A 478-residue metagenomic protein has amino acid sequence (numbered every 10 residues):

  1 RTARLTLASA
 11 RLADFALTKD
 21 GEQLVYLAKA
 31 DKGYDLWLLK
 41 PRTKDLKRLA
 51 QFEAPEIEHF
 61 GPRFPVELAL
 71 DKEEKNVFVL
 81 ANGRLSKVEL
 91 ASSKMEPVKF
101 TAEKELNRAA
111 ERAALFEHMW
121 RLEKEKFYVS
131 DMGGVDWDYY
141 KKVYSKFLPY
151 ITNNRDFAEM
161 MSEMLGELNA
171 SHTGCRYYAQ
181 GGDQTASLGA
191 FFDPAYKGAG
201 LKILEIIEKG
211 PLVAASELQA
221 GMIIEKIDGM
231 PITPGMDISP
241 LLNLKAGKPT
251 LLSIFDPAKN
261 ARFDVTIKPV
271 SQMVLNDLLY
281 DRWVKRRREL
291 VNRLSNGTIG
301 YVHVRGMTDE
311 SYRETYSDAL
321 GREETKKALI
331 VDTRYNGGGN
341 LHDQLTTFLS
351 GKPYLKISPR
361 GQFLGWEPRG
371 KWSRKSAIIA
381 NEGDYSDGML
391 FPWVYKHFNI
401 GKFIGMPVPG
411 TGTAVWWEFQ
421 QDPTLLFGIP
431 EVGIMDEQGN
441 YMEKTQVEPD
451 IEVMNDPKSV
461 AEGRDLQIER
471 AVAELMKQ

Functional and structural regions predicted by a protein language model:
R1-A10, K40-F64, S92-R108: Multi-bladed beta-propeller domains
L12, G21, E73-E74: Conserved loop/turn motif of beta-propeller repeat scaffolds
Q23-V25, N76-F78: Hydrophobic beta-strand positions that form the internal "hydrophobic ladder" of WD40/Gbeta-like beta-propeller blades
K32-L38, N82-A91: Structural motif
K126, K202-E205, A220, E225 (+4 more regions): Cleft-lining beta-strand/loop regions that shape enzyme active-site pockets
L148-A199, K259-R286, V472, K477-Q478: Extended, small/polar residue-biased N-terminal targeting/export presequences and adjacent propeptide/linker tracts
D183-G235, D309, V432-G433: PDZ/PDZ-like domain segments forming the peptide/carboxylate-binding groove, activating on the N-terminal beta-strands
